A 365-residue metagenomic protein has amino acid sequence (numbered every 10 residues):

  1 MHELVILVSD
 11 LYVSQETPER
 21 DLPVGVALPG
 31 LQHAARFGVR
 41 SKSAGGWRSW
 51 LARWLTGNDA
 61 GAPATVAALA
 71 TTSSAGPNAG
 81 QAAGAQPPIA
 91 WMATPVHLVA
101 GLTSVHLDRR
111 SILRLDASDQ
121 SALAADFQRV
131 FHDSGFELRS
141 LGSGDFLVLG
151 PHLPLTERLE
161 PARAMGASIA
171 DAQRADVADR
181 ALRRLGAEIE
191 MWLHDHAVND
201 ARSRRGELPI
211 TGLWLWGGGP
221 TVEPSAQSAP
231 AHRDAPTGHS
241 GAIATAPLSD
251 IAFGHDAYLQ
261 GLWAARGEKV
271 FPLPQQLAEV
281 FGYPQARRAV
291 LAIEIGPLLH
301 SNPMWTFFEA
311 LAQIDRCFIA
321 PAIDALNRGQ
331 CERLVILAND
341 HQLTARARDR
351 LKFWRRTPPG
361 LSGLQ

Functional and structural regions predicted by a protein language model:
M1-P18: N-terminal basic/disordered segments at the start of proteins
S9-D10, P95, V99-S104, V290-L299: Short loop/turn segments at strand-loop or loop-helix junctions that form parts of catalytic or ligand-binding pockets
T17-Q120, D126: An N-terminal, globular interaction/scaffold subdomain
T65, A75, R129, L138 (+2 more regions): Nucleotide/phosphate-binding site architecture used for ATP/NTP-dependent chemistry
G76, G80-I89, T94-E188: A contiguous, mid-domain pocket- or channel-lining segment that forms the substrate-recognition surface
R139-L147, W214-W216, R333-H341: Acidic carboxylate-rich catalytic motifs and surrounding loops in phosphoryl-/glycosyl-chemistry enzymes
L141-S143, H152, T156, E160-R163 (+2 more regions): A contiguous, surface-oriented mixed alpha/beta subdomain in the mid-to-C-terminal portion of proteins that forms
G282-A289, E294-Q365: C-terminal regions of proteins
